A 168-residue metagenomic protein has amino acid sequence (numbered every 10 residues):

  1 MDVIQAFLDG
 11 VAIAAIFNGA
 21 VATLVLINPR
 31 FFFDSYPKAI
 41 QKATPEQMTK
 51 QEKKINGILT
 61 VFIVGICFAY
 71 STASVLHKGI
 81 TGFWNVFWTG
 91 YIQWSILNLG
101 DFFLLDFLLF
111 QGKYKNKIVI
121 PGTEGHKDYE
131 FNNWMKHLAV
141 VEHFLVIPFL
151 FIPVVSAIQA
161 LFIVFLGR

Functional and structural regions predicted by a protein language model:
D2-A20, W84-F103: Alpha-helical transmembrane segments
I4-Q5, E46-L59: Membrane-water interface at loop-to-transmembrane-helix junctions
T23-T44: Membrane-interface helix-loop junction between the first two transmembrane segments
I27-R30, Y70-W94: Cytoplasmic juxtamembrane interface segments
A39-E52, I120-V140: Short membrane-interface loop/juxtamembrane segments of multi-pass integral membrane proteins
N56-S74, V140-V155: Core segments of transmembrane alpha-helices that mediate helix-helix packing or line hydrophobic substrate/ligand
L104-H126: Juxtamembrane non-transmembrane "cap" segments at the membrane-aqueous interface of multi-pass membrane proteins
V155-R168: Juxtamembrane boundary at the C-terminal end of a transmembrane helix
